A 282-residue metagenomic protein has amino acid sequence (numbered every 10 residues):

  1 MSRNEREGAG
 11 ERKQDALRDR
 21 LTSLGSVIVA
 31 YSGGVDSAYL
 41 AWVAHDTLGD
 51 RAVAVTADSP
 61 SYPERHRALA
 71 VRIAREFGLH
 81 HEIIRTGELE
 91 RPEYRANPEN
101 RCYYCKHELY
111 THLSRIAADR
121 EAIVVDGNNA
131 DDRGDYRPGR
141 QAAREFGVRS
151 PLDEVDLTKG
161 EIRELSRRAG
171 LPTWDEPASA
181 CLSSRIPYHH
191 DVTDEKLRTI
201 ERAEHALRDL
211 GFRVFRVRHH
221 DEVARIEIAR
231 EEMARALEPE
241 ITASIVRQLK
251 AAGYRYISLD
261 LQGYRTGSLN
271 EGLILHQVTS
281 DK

Functional and structural regions predicted by a protein language model:
S2-R168, A224, E240, S244-Y254 (+3 more regions): ATP-dependent adenylation/nucleotidyltransferase module used to activate substrates
A30, C181, E227: Conserved beta-strand segments that form the floor/walls of ligand-binding pockets within enzyme and binding domains
H81-I83, P172-S184, G263-V278: A broadly tuned preference for mixed-charge, low-complexity surface segments
L89, P187-H189, E231-M233: A short, flexible beta-alpha/helix-coil linker loop
D156-K159, R163-L207, G211-R216: Mid-to-C-terminal catalytic subdomains of enzymes that bind/position adenosyl phosphate moieties or nucleic-acid
R198-R225, R230-D281: Auxiliary Fe-S-binding modules of radical SAM enzymes
